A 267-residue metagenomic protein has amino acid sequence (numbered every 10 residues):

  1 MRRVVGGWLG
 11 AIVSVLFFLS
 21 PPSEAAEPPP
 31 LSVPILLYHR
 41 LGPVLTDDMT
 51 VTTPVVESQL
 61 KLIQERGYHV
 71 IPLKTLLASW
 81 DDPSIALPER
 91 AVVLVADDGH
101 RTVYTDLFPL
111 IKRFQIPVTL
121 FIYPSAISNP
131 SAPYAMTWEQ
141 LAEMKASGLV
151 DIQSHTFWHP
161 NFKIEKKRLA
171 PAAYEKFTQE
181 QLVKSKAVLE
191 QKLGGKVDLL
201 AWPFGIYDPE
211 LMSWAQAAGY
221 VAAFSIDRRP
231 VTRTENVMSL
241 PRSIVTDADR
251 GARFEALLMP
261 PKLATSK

Functional and structural regions predicted by a protein language model:
M1-V4: N-terminal secretory signal peptides that target proteins for export/translocation
G7-S20: Bacterial N-terminal signal peptides
P21-V92, D249-G251, M259-K267: N-terminal pre-catalytic segment of deacetylase/amide-hydrolase enzymes
L31-P43, E89-V92, H100-T102, P109-D208 (+1 more regions): Metal-dependent polysaccharide deacetylase catalytic core of the NodB/CE4 family, i.e., the active-site-bearing domain
D48, I71-L76, Y123, K196-W202 (+1 more regions): Surface-exposed patches in mature extracellular/periplasmic domains of secreted proteins
I206-A222: Short, electropositive alpha-helical surface patch
D227-L257: A cross-kingdom marker for long, charged
